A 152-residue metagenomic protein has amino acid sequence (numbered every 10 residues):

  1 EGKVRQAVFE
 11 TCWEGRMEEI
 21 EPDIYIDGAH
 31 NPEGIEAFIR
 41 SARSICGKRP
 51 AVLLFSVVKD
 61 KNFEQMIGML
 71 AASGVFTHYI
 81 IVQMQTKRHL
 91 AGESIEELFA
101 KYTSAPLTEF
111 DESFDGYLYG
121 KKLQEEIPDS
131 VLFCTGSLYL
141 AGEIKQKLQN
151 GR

Functional and structural regions predicted by a protein language model:
E1-H78: Nucleotide phosphate-binding/pyrophosphate-handling subdomain across enzymes that bind or process nucleotide phosphates
I24, I67-V131: C-terminal helical cap/extension that packs against the catalytic core of soluble nucleotide-cofactor enzymes
A42, L70-A71, L98, N150-R152: Glycine-rich, phosphate-binding/catalytic loops in enzymes
C134: Acidic, glycine-rich flexible loop segments
S137: Active-site-proximal loop/hinge segments that shape catalytic or ion-binding/gating pockets
L140-G142: Short, active-site-adjacent cap segments at secondary-structure transitions
